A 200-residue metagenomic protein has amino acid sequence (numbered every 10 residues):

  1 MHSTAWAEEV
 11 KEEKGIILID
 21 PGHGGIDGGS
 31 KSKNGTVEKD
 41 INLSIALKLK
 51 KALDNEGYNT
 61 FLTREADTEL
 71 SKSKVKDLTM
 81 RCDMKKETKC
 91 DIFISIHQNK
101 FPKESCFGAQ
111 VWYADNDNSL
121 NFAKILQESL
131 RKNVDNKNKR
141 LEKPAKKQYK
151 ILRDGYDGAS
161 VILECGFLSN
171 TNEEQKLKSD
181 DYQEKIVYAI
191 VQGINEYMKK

Functional and structural regions predicted by a protein language model:
M1-I17, P21: Boundary/activation segment at the start of structured domains
W6-E12, T36, D40-K200: Active-site-proximal helix/loop segments of hydrolytic enzymes
G15-G35: Short glycine-rich His-centered loop
